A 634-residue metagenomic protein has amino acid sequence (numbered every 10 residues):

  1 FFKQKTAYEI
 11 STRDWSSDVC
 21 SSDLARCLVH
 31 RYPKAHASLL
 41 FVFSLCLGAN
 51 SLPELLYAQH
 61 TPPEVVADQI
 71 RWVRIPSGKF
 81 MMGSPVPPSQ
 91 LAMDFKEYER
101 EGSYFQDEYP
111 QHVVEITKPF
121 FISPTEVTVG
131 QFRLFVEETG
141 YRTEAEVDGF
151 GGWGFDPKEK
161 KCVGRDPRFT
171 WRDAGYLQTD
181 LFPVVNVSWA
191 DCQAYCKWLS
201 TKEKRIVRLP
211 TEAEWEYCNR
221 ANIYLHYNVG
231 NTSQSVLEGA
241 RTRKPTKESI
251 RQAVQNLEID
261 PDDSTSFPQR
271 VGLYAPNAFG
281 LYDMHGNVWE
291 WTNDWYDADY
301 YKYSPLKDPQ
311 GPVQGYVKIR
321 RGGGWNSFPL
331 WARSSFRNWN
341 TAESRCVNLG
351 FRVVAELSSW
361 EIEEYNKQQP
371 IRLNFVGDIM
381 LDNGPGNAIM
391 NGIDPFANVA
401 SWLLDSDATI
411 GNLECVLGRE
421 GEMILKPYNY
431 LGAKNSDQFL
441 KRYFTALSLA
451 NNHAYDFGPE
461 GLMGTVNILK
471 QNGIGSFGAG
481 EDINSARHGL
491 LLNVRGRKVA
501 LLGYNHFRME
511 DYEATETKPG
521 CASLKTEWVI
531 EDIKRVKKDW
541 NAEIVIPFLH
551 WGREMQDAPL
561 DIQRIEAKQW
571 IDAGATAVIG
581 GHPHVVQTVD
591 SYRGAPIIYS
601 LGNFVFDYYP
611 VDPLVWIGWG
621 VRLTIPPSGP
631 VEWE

Functional and structural regions predicted by a protein language model:
F1-D23: Single conserved hydrophobic/aromatic residue that forms the stacking wall/gate of nucleotide- or nucleobase-binding
H30-Y32: Intrinsic-disorder-associated, low-complexity terminal segments enriched in Asp/Asn/His/Tyr and depleted of Lys/Arg
F41-F43, L52-G164, R168-F169, W189-A190 (+2 more regions): Short, compositionally biased
R74, M81, P85-Y104, R142 (+1 more regions): Functional-site microenvironments in short loops/helix caps that host divalent-cation chemistry
M284, A355, L492-R495: Active-site beta-strand termini and strand-to-loop segments that position acidic
I362-E634: Acidic, metal/ion-coordinating pockets
